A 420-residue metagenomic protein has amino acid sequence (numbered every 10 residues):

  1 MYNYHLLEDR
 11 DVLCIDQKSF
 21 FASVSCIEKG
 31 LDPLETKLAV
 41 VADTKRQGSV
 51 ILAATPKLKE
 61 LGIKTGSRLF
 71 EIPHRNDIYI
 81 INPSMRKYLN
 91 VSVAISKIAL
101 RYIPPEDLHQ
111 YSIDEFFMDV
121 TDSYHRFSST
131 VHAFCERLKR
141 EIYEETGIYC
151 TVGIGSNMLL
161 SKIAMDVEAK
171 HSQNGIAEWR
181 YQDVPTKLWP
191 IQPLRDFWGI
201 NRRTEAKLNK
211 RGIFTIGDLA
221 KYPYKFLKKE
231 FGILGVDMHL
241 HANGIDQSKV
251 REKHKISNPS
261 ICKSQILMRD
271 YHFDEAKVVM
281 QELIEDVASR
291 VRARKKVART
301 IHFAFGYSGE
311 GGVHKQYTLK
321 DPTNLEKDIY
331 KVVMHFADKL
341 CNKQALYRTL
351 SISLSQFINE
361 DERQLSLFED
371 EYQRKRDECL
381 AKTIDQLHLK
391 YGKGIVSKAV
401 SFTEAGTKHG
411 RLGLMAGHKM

Functional and structural regions predicted by a protein language model:
M1-I113, F117, A242: Residues that scaffold, gate, or flank divalent-cation-dependent active/transport sites
H5-L7, C14, D196, A206-Y347: DNA-contacting surface of Y-family translesion DNA polymerases
V24, D321-M420: Acidic, metal-coordinating catalytic segment for phosphate/diphosphate chemistry, firing primarily on the Nudix
V24-I27, V50-A54, L160-E168, G232 (+1 more regions): Short acidic, glycine/serine/threonine-rich loops at helix termini
Y111-E115, G155-M158, K296-T300, A345-T349: Short Gly/Ser/Thr- and Asp/Glu-enriched loop/turn motifs at secondary-structure junctions
M118-D122, D321: Short beta-strand-to-loop capping motifs
T130-P193: Long, highly charged, low-complexity intrinsically disordered interaction regions that mediate electrostatic DNA/RNA
